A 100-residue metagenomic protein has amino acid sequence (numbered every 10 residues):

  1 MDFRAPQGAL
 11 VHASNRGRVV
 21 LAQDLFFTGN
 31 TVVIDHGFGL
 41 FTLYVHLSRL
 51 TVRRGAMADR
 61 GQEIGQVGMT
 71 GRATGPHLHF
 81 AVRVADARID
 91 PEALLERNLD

Functional and structural regions predicted by a protein language model:
M1-D100: Catalytic cores of peptidoglycan-degrading enzymes
